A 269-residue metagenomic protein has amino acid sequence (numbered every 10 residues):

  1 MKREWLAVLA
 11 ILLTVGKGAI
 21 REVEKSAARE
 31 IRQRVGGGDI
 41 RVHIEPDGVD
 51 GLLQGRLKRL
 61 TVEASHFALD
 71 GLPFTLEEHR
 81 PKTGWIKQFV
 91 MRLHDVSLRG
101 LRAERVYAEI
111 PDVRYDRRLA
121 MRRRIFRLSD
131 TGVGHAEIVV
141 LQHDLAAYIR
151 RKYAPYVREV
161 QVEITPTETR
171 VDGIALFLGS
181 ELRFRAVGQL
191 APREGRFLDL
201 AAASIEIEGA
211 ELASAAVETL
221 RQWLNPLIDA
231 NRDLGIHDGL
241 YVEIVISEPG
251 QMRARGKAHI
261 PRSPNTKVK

Functional and structural regions predicted by a protein language model:
M1-R59, H66-L69, I260-K269: Hydrophobic membrane-targeting and insertion signals
G36, I44-D50, V133-P166: Amphipathic, coiled-coil-like alpha-helical scaffolding segments used for oligomerization/assembly
D39-D130, H135, T167-T169, G173-F177: N-terminal beta-strand/beta-hairpin edge segment
D47, S65-F67, H94-V96, P111-V113 (+5 more regions): Solvent-exposed coil/turn segments that connect beta secondary-structure elements in extracytoplasmic/periplasmic
Q142, Y156, A201-Y241: Extended amphipathic ligand-handling, pore-lining, and cofactor/metal-binding catalytic surfaces
P155-A215: Short helix-loop boundary/capping segments
Y241-K269: A cross-kingdom marker for long, charged
